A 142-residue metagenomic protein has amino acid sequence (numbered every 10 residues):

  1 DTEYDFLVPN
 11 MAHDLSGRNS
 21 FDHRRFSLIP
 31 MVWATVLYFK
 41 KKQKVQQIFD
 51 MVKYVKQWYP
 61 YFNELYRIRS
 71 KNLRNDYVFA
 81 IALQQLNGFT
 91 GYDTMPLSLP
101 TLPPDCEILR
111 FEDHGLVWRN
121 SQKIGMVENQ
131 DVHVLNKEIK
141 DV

Functional and structural regions predicted by a protein language model:
D1-S16, Y38-F39: GT-A fold catalytic core of metal-dependent nucleotide-sugar glycosyltransferases, centered on the diacidic
L15-R18, V45-Q46: Short, well-ordered, mixed-charge alpha-helical segments that flank or form enzyme active sites
R18-F21, K56: Active-site glycine-rich loop that binds ribose-phosphate moieties when present
F21-S27: Short, P/G- and charge-enriched loop/turn segments at secondary-structure junctions
S27-V142: A glycosyltransferase accessory/donor-loop signature
